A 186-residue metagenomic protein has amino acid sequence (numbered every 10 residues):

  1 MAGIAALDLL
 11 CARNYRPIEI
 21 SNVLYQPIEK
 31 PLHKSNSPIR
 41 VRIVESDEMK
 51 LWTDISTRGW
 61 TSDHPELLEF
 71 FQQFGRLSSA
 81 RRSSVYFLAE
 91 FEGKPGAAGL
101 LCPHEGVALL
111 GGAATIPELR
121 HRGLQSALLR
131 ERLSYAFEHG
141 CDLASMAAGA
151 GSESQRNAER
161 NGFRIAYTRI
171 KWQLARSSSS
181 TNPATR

Functional and structural regions predicted by a protein language model:
M1, A136-G149: Conserved GNAT acetyl-CoA-binding A-motif
M1-M49, A147, S154, R169-A175: Acyl-donor-binding surface of acyltransferase catalytic domains
L10, N157-A158, F163: Conserved active-site tyrosine of GNAT-family acetyltransferases
R16, D142, R164: Short acidic/polar active-site loop segments enriched in Thr and Asp
S21, P31-R76, L109, S178-R186: Short amphipathic alpha-helix that is part of the acyltransferase structural core
P65-E118, Y167: A conserved beta-strand-loop-helix scaffold within acyl/acetyltransferase catalytic domains
T115, H121-E138, R160: Conserved acetyl-CoA-binding loop-helix of GNAT-fold acetyltransferases
